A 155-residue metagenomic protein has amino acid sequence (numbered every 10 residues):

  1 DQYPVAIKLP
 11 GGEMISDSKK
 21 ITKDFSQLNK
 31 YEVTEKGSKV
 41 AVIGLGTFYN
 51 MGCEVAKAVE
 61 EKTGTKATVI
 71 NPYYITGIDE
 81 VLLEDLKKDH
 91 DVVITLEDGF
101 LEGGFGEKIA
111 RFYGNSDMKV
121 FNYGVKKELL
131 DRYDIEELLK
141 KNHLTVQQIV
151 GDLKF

Functional and structural regions predicted by a protein language model:
D1-F155: Thiamine diphosphate
